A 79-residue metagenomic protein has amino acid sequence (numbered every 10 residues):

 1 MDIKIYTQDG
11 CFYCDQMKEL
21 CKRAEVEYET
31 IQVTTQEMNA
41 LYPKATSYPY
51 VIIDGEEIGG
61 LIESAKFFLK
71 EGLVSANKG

Functional and structural regions predicted by a protein language model:
M1-V26: Local sequence-structure signature of Cys/Sec-based thiol-disulfide redox active-site neighborhoods
Y13, A24, V33, E57-I62: A generic structural signal for ordered secondary structure
K18, Y28-T30, V51: Charged, surface-exposed interaction regions in soluble eukaryotic proteins
E19-K22, A40, L69: Replace "anionic and nucleotidyl ligands
E29-T46: Thioredoxin-like thiol-disulfide oxidoreductase module
Y42-I52, L61-I62: Structural micro-motif
I53-G79: Non-catalytic, surface beta->alpha helical segment in thiol-disulfide oxidoreductase systems
